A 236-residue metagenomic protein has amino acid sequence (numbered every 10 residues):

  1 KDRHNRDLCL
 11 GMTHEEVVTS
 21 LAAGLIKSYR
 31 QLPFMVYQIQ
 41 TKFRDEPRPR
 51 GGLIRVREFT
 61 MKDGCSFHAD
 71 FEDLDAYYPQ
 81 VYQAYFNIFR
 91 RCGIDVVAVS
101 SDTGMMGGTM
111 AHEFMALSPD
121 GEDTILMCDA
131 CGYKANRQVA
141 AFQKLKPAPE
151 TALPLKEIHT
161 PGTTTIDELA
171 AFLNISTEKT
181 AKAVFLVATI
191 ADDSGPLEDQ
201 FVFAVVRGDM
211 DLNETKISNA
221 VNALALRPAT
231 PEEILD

Functional and structural regions predicted by a protein language model:
K1-E46, E178, L186-T189: Active-site loop/lid in soluble adenylation, ligation, and acyl-transfer enzymes
E15-G24, R50-G64, E72-D236: Extended, low-hydrophobicity, polar/charged segments
